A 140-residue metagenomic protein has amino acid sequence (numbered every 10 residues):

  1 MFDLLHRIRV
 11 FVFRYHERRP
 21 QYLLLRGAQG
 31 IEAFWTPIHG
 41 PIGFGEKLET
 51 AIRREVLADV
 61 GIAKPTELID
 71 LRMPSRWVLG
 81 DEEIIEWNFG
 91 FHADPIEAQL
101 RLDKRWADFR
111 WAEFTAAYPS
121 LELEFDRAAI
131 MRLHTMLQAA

Functional and structural regions predicted by a protein language model:
M1-Y22: Conserved N-terminal beta-strand and adjoining loop/helix that marks the start of the Nudix/MutT-like hydrolase domain
D3-L5, E17, G30, E83-I84 (+1 more regions): A generic fold-level signal
L5, M73-Q99, R110: Active-site-adjacent beta-strand/loop module that shapes the phosphate/pyrophosphate-binding cleft
V12-R14, R26, G90-H92: Short, well-ordered beta-strand micro-motif
R18-D59: Conserved Nudix-box catalytic region and its N-terminal flanking loop in Nudix hydrolases and closely related
I42, A93, W106: Hydrophobic pocket-lining residues within nucleotide cofactor-binding pockets
A63-M73: A short coil-to-beta-strand element that immediately follows conserved catalytic motifs
N88-G90, Q99-L133: NUDIX/MutT-family hydrolases
